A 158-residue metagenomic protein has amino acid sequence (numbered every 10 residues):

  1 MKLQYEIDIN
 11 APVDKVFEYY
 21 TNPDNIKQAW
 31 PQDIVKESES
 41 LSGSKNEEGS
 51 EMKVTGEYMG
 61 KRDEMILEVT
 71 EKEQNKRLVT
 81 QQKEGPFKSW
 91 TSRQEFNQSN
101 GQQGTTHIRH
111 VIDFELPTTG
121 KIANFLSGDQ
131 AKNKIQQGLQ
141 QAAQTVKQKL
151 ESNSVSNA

Functional and structural regions predicted by a protein language model:
M1-S42, E47: Hydrophobic ligand-binding cavity/cleft-lining segments
K2-Q4, R62-L67, K88-R93: Short, surface-exposed coil-to-beta transition loops
I9-A11, Y58-G60, E71-E73, P86 (+2 more regions): Beta-strand elements of well-folded, non-transmembrane domains
D14-E18, Q137, Q144, Q148: Replace "anionic and nucleotidyl ligands
S38-E84, Q103-H107, Q140-N157: Glycine-rich portal/gate segments that line the openings of hydrophobic small-molecule binding cavities
Q82-Q137, N157-A158: Beta-strand/loop substructures that line and gate deep hydrophobic ligand-binding cavities in soluble
